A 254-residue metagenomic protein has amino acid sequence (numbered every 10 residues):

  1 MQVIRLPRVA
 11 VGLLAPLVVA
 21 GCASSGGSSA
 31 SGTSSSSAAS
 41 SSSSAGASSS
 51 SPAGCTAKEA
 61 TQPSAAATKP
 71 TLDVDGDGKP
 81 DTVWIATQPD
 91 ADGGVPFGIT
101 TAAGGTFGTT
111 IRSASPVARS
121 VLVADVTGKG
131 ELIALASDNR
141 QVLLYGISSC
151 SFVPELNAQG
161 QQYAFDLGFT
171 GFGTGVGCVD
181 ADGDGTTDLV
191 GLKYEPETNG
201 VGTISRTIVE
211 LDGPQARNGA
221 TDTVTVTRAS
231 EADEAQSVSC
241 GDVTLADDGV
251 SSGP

Functional and structural regions predicted by a protein language model:
Q2-L14, V18, A23-G32, S149-P254: Acidic, small-residue rich beta-repeat scaffolds with periodic aromatic anchors
G21-S24, D77-P80, W84, Y145: Primarily hydrophobic membrane-targeting regions of prokaryotic envelope proteins
G32-L122, P214-P254: Extracytoplasmic low-complexity, Pro/Thr/Ser/Ala/Gly-rich segments that lie immediately after a secretion/anchoring
A66-V74, P116-L132, F172-D182: Beta-propeller blade termini
G76-A86, D125-S137, A181-L192: Acidic/hydrophobic-patterned starts of short beta strands in beta-sheet-rich repeat architectures
T87-A91, N139-Q141, Y194-N199: Short glycine/acidic-enriched loop and turn motifs that connect beta-strands
V95-T101, V142-Y145, T203-I208: Hydrophobic beta-strand positions in blades of beta-propellers and related beta-sheet-rich domains
V126-T127, I133-A158: Long, charged/polar, surface-exposed segments that mediate recognition or autoinhibition
